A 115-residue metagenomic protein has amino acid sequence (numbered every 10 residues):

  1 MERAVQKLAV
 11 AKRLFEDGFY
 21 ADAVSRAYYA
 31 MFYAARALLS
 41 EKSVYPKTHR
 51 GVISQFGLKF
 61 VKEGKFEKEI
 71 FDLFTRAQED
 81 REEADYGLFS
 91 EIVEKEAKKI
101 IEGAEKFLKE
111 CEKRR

Functional and structural regions predicted by a protein language model:
M1-R115: Terminal alpha-helical segments
